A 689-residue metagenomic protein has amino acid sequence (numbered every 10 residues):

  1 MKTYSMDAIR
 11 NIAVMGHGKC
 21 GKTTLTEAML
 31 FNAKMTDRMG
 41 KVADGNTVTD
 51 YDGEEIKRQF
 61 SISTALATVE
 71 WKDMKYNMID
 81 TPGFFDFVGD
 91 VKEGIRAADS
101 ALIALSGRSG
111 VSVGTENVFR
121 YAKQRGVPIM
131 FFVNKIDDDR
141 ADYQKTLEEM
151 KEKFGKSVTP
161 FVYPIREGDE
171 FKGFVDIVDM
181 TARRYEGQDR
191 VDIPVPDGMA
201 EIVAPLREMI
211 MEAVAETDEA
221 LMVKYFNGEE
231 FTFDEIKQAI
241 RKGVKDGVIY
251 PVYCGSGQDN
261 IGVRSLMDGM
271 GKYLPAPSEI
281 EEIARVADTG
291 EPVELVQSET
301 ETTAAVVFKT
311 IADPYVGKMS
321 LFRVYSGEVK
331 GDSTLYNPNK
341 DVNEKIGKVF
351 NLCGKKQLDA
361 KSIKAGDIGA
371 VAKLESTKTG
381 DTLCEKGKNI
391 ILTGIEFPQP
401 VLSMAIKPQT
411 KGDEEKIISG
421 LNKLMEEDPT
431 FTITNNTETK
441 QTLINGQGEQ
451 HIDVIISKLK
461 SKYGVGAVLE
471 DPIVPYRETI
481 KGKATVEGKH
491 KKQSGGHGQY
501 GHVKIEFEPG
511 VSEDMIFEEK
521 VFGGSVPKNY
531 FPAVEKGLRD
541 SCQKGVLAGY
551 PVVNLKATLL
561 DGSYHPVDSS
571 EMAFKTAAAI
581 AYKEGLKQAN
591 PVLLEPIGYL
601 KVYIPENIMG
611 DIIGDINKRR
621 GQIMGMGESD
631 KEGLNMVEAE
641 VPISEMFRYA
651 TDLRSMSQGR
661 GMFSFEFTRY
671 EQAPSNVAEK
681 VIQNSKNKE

Functional and structural regions predicted by a protein language model:
M1-E689: Structural and coupling elements of P-loop NTPases
